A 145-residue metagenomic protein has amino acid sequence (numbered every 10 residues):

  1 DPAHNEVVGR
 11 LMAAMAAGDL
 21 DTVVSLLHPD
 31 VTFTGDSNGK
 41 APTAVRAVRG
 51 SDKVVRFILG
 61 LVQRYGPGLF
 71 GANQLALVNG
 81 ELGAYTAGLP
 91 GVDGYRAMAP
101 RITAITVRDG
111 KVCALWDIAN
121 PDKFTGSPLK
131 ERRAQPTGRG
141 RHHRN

Functional and structural regions predicted by a protein language model:
D1-N145: C-terminal and inter-domain tail/linker signature
